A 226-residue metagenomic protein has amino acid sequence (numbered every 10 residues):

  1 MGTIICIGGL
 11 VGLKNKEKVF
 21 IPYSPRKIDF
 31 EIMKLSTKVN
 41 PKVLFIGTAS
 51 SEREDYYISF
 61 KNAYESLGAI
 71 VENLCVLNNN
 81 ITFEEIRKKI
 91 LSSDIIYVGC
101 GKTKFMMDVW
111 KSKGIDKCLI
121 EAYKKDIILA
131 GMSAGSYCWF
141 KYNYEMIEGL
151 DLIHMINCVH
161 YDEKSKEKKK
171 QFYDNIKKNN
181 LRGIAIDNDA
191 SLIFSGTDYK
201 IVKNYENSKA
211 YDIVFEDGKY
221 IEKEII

Functional and structural regions predicted by a protein language model:
M1, K38-V43, S93, D126: A general structural motif
M1-V39, T48, E54-I58, E145-I226: C-terminal and late-domain segments of enzyme folds
C6, I95-G99, A130-G131, N157-C158: Structural motif
L10, G101-T103, G135: Short glycine-rich anion-binding loops that position phosphate/pyrophosphate groups of nucleotides and phosphorylated
V19-Y23, E72-L77, M106-V109, Y161-D162: Short, flexible loop segments at the rims of nucleotide/cofactor-binding pockets, characterized by
Y23-K27, E31-K89: ATP/NTP phosphate-donor binding region
V76-I128: Flexible gly/pro-rich beta->alpha loop and the following alpha-helix that scaffold active-site loops
F105-K169: Class I SAM-dependent methyltransferase SAM-binding "motif I" and its flanking Rossmann-like core
